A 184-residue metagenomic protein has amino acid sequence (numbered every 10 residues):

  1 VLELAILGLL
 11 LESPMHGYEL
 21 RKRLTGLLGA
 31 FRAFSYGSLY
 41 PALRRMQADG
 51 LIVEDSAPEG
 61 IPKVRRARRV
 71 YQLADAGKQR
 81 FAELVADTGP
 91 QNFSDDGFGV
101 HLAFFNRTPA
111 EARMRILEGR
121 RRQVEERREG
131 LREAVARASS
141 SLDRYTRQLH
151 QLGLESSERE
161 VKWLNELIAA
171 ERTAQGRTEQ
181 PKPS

Functional and structural regions predicted by a protein language model:
V1-F93: Basic helix-turn-helix/winged-helix DNA-binding cores and closely related short helical interaction motifs
Q79-E129: Amphipathic alpha-helical dimerization/coiled-coil segments that flank or bridge DNA-binding/regulatory modules
L117, V124-V135, S157, L164: Non-transmembrane amphipathic alpha-helical segments
R132-H150: Acidic interhelical loop/turn segments
L154-T173: Short, contiguous alpha-helical
R172-S184: Long amphipathic alpha-helical coiled-coil segments
